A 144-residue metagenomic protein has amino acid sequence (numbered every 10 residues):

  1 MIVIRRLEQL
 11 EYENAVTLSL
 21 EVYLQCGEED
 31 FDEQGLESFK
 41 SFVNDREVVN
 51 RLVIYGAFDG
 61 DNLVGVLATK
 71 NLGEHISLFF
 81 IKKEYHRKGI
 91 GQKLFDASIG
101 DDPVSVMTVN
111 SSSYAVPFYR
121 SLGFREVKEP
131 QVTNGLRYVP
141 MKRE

Functional and structural regions predicted by a protein language model:
I2-T17: A short beta-loop-alpha structural element at the N-terminal edge of CoA-dependent acyl/N-acetyltransferase catalytic
V16, L20-N44: Conserved GNAT-fold acetyl-CoA-binding loop/helix
L52-G65: Conserved beta-hairpin
L67-E74: A conserved beta-strand-loop-helix scaffold within acyl/acetyltransferase catalytic domains
F79-H86: A short, internal acetyl-CoA/4′-phosphopantetheine-binding micro-motif in the GNAT/acyltransferase core
R87-G100: Conserved acetyl-CoA-binding loop-helix of GNAT-fold acetyltransferases
Q92, S113-Y138: Conserved active-site alpha-helix within GNAT-family acetyltransferase domains
D101-Y114: Conserved GNAT acetyl-CoA-binding A-motif
